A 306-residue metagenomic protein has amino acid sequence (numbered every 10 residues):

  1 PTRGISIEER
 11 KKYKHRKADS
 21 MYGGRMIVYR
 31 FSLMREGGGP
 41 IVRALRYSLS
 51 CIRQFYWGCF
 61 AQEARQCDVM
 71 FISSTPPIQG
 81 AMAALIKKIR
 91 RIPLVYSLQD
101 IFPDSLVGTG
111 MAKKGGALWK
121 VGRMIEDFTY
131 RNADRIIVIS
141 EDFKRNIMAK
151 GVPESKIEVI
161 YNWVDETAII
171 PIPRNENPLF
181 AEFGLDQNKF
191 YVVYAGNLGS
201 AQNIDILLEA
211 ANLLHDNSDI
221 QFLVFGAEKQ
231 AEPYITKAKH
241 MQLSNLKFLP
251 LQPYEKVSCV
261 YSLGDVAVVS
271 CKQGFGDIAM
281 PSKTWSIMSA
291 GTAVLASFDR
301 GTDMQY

Functional and structural regions predicted by a protein language model:
P1-L45, D142: N-terminal strand-loop element at the rim of the active site of nucleotide-sugar-dependent glycosyltransferases
K12-D19, I170-L185: A short helix/loop element that forms part of the nucleotide-sugar donor recognition site in Leloir-type
R35-V42, A64-R65, I89-M124, T167: Acceptor-binding helix/loop patch of EC 2.4 sugar-transfer enzymes, predominantly nucleotide-sugar-dependent
C59, I78-A81, L85-I89, P93 (+1 more regions): Membrane-proximal helix-turn-helix segments that form the acceptor-binding/catalytic region of lipid-linked
D142, I160-W163: Carbohydrate-associated surface elements
A181, D186-Q202, L208-A211, L223: Conserved donor-binding/catalytic core segment of Leloir-type glycosyltransferases
Q202, P253-V260, A267-M288, V294-Y306: Nucleotide-sugar-dependent
N217-G226, A231-S258: Nucleotide-activated donor-binding/catalytic signature segment of Leloir-type glycosyltransferases, i.e., the conserved
